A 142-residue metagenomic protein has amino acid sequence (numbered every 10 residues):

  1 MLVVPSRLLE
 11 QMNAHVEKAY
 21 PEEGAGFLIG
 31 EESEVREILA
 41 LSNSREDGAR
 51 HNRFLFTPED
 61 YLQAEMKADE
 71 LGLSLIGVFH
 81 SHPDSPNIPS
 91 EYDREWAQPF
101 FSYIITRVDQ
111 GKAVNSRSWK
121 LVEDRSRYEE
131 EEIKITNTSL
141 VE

Functional and structural regions predicted by a protein language model:
M1-L75, P83-E142: Conserved beta-strand-loop surface patch within small alpha/beta domains used for substrate/adaptor or ligand engagement
